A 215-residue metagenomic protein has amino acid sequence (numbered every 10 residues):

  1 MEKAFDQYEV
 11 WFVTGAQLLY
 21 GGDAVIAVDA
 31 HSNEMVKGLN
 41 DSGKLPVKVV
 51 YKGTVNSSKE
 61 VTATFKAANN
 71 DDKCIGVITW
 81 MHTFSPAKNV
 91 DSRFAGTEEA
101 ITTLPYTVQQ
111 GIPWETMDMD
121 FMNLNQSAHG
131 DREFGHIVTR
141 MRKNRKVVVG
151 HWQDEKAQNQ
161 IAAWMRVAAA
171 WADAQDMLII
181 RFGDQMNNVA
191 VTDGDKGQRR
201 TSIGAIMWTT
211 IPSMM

Functional and structural regions predicted by a protein language model:
M1-M215: Metallocofactor- and cofactor-centric catalytic cores in central/energy metabolism, strongly enriched
